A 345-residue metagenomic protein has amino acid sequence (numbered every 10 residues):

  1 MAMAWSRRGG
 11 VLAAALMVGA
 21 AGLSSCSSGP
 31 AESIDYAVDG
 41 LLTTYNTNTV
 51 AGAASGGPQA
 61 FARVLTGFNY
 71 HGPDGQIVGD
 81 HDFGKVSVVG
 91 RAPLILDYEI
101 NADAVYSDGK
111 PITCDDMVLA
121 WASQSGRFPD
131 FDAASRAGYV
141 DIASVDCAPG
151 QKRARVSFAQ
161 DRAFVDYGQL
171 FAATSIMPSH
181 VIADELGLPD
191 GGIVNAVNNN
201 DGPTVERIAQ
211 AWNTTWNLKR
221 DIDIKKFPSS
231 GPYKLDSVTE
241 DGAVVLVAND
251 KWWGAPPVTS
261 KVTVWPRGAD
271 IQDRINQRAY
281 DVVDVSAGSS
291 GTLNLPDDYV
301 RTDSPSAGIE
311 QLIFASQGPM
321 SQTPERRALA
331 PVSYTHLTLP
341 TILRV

Functional and structural regions predicted by a protein language model:
S24-S25: C-terminal motif of bacterial Sec signal peptides marking the signal peptidase cleavage site
E32-L41, L94-Y98, G231-K234, V244-V245 (+1 more regions): Short, well-ordered beta-strand elements
A37-R91, A122: N-terminal lobe/hinge region of extracytoplasmic solute-binding protein
G84-S135, D141, P149-Q160, F164 (+1 more regions): Aromatic- and charge-enriched surface segment that lines or borders ligand/interaction sites
S135-W212: Surface-exposed binding/hinge segments that line and control ligand-binding clefts or catalytic entry sites
V238-L293: Ligand-site clamp/hinge motif
V247-D250, G268, S304-A328: A bilobed periplasmic-binding-protein/Venus flytrap-type ligand-binding module shared by bacterial periplasmic
T335-T341: Conserved small/polar residues in nucleotide/adenosyl-binding loops
